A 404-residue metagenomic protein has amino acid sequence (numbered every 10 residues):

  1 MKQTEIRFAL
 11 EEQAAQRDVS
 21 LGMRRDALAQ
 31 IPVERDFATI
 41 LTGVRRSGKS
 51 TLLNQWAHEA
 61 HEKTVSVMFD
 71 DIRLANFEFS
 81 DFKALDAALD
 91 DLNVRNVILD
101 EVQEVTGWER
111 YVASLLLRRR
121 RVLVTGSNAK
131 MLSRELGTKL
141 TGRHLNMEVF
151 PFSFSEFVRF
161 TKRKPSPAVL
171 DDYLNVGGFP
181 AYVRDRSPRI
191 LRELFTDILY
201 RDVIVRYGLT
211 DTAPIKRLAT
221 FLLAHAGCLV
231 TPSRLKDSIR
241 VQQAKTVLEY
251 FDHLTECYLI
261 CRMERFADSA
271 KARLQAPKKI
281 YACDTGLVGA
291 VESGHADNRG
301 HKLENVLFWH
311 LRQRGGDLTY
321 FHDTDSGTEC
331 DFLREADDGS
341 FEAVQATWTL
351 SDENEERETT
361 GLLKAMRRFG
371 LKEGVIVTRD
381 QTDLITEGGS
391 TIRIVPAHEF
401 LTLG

Functional and structural regions predicted by a protein language model:
K2-A14, F150-W309, Q313-T324: Interdomain hinge/linker elements that couple catalytic modules in large macromolecular machines
K2-L21, P32, F37-T42, R46 (+6 more regions): A cross-kingdom feature that marks ATP-driven nucleic-acid transaction machinery
V65-N93: Short glycine-rich substrate-engagement loop in P-loop NTPases that contacts/grips substrate
V67, V97-D100, V230: Hydrophobic positions in the central parallel beta-sheet of the AAA+
F77, V102-V112, R134-E135: Conserved ATPase-coupling elements of RecA-like P-loop NTPase cores
D90-W108: Conserved P-loop NTPase "ATPase switch" module shared by AAA+ and STAND
R121-S127: Structural recognition of the conserved hydrophobic beta-strand(s) that form the central parallel beta-sheet of P-loop
K130-L145: Short regulatory helix/loop adjacent to the ATP-binding pocket of P-loop NTPases
